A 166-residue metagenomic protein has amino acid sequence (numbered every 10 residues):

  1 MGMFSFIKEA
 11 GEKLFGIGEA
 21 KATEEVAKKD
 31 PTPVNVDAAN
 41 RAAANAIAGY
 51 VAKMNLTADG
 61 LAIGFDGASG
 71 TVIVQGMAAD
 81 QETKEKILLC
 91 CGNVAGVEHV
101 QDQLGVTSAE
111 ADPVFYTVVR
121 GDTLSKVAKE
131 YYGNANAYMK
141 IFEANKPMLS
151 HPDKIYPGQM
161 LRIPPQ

Functional and structural regions predicted by a protein language model:
M1-V106, K154: Secretory N-termini
E9, A22-T23, T71, S108 (+5 more regions): Residues in flexible loops and secondary-structure boundaries
N35, A39, A79, Y116-V119 (+3 more regions): Extracytoplasmic/periplasmic, Sec-exported soluble proteins
F65-I73, A78, T107-A135, M139: Primarily a LysM-type cell-wall glycan-binding module
C90, V94-A111, M139-Q166: Extracellular LysM carbohydrate-binding repeats and other cell-envelope/extracellular binding modules
